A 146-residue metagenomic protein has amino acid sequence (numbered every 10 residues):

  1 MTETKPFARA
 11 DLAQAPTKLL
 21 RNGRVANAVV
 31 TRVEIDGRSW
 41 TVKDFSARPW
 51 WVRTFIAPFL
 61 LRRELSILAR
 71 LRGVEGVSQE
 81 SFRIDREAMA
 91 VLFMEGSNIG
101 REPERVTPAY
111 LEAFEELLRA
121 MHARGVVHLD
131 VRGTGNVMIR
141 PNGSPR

Functional and structural regions predicted by a protein language model:
K5-A8: Phosphate/dinucleotide-binding and metal-coordinating scaffold of catalytic cores in nucleotide-dependent enzymes
A13-A69: ATP-binding glycine-rich loop module of kinase domains
A28-V30, S78, T134-G135: Short, acidic/polar N-cap/turn motifs at the starts of alpha helices
R32-G37, L92-F93, R140-P141: Active-site beta-strand termini and strand-to-loop segments that position acidic
S46, A57-L61, I67-F114: Conserved structural core of kinase catalytic domains
E116-A120: Conserved hydrophobic core/spine positions of the Hanks-type protein kinase catalytic domain
A123-R140: Catalytic-loop of the protein kinase fold
P145-R146: Pre-DFG segment of protein kinase catalytic domains
